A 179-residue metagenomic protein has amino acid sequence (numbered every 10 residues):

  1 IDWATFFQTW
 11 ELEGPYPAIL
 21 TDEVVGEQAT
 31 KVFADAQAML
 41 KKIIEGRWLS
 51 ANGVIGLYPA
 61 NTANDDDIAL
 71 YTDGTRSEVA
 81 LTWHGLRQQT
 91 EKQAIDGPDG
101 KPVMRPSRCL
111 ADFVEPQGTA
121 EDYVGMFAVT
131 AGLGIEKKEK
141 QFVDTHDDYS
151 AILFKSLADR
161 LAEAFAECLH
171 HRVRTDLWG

Functional and structural regions predicted by a protein language model:
I1-A151, S156, L177: Active-site loops and adjacent core secondary-structure elements that bind or stabilize anionic groups
A51-G53, C168-V173: Acidic/polar loop patches that form or flank catalytic/metal-binding clefts of enzymes that bind anionic ligands
L153-K155, R160, H170: Generic hydrophobic/packing signal
A162-A164, H171-G179: C-terminal amphipathic alpha-helical interaction region
